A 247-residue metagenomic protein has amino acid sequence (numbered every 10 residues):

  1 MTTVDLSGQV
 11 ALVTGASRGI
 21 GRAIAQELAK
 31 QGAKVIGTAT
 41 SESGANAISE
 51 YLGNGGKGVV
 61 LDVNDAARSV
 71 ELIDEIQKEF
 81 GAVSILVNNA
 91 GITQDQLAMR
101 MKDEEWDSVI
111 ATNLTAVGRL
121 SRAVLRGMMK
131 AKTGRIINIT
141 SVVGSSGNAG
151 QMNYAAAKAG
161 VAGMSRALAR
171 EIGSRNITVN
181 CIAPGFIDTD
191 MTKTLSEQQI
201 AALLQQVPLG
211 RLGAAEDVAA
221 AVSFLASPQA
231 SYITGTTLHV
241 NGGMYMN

Functional and structural regions predicted by a protein language model:
V10, S17-R18: Conserved glycine-rich cofactor-binding loop
Q31-A47: Conserved glycine-rich Rossmann-like NAD(P)H-binding loop of the short-chain dehydrogenase/reductase
L97-A98, K102-I110, T192, L203: Substrate-binding pocket helix/loop in short-chain dehydrogenase/reductase
S121, A157, S165: Active-site helix of classical SDR
R126, R170-S174, S231: Alpha-helical segment proximal to the catalytic Tyr-Lys
S141: Residue(s) in the substrate-gating loop at a strand-loop-helix junction that position the organic substrate next
G173, T178, I233-G235, N241: Short, small/polar-rich loop/turn modules that mediate ligand/substrate recognition or access, typified
